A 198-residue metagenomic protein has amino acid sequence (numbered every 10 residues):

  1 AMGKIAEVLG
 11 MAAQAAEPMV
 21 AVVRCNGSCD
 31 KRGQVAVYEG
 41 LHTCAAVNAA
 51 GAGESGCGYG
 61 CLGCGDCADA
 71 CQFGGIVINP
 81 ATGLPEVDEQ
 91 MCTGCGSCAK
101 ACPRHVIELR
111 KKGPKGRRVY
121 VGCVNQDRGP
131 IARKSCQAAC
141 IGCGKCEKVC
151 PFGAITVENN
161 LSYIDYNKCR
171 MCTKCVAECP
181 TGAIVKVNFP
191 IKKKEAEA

Functional and structural regions predicted by a protein language model:
A1-V149, G153, E178, G182-A198: Ferredoxin-type iron-sulfur electron-transfer modules and their immediate structural context
A154-L161: Cys/His-clustered metal-coordination modules, chiefly Zn-binding fingers
M171: Substrate-binding/active-site clefts of carbohydrate-active enzymes
